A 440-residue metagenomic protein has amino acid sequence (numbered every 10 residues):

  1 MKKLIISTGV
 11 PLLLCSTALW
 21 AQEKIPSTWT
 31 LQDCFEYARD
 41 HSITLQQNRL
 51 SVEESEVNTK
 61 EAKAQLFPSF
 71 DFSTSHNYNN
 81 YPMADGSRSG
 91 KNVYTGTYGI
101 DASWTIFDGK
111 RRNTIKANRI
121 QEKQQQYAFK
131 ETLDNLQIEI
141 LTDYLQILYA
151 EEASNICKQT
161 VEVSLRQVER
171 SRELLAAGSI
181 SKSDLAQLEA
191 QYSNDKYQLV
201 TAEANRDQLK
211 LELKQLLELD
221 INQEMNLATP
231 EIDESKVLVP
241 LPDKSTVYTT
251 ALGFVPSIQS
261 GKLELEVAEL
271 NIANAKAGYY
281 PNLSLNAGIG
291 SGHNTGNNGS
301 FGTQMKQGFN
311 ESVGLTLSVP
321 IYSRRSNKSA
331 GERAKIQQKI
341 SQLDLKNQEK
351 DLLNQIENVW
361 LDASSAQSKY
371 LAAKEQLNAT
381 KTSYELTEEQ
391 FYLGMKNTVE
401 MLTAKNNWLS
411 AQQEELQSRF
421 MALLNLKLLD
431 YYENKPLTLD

Functional and structural regions predicted by a protein language model:
I6-S7, Q22-I25, Q32, N80 (+2 more regions): Acidic, low-complexity, intrinsically disordered peripheral segments
T8-S16: Bacterial N-terminal signal peptides
A21-D71, S75, I221, L227-E266 (+2 more regions): Bacterial Sec-pathway N-terminal export signals of envelope proteins
Q22-L145, L283, A287, R325-K328: Short flexible linkers and secondary-structure junctions
Q22-T28, S73-W104, P230-P240, A273 (+3 more regions): Small/polar, glycine/serine/threonine/aspartate-rich low-complexity segments that form flexible
Q46-L50, K63-A64, I106-L133, Q187 (+3 more regions): Sec/SRP-type N-terminal targeting helices
N135-T250, D362, A366, W408: Periplasmic alpha-helical coiled-coil/stalk elements that build and connect Gram-negative outer-membrane
N194-L219, N378-K435: Short segments within alpha-helical structural elements
